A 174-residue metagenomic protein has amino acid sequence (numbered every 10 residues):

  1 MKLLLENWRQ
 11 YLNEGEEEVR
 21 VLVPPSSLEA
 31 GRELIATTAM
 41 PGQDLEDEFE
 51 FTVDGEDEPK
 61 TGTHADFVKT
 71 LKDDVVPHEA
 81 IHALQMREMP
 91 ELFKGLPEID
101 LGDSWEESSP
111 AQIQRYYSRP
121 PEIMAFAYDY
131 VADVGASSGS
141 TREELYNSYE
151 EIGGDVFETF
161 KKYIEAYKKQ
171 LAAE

Functional and structural regions predicted by a protein language model:
M1-E16: Short acidic, low-complexity intrinsically disordered linear motifs used for protein-protein interactions
N7, Y11, L22, A30 (+6 more regions): Charge-rich, solvent-exposed alpha-helical interaction surfaces
V21, R32, T37-V53, P59-K60: Juxtacatalytic substrate-recognition/specificity segment
D54-V75: Short pre-active-site segment immediately N-terminal to the catalytic Zn-binding motif
T70, M86-S118: Post-HEXXH active-site segment of zinc metalloproteases
D74-R87: Active-site recognition of the HExxH zinc-binding catalytic motif
H78, E122-V131: Short, hydrophobic/amphipathic alpha-helical patches that form generic packing surfaces within helical domains
I99-L101, E107-S109, R115, A127-E174: Pan-zinc metallopeptidase signature
